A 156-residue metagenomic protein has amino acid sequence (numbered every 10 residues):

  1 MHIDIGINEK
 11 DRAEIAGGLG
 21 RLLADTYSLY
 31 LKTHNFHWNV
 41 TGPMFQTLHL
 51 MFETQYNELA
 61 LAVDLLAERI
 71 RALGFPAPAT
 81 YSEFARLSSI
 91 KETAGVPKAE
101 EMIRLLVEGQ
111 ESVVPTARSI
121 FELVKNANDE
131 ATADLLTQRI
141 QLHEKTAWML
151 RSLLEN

Functional and structural regions predicted by a protein language model:
M1-L22, A99: Disorder-to-helix initiation segments
G6-E14, L29-T54, I120-A131: Helix-loop segments that flank and shape redox-cofactor active sites
A13-L23, Y27, E53-Y56, A60 (+4 more regions): Short amphipathic alpha-helical segments with heptad-repeat character
L23, Y30, H37, Y56 (+6 more regions): A structural signal for well-ordered alpha-helices, especially hydrophobic packing surfaces of coiled-coils
H34, Y81-R86: Mobile beta-alpha loop/short-helix "lid" or hinge segments that flank ligand
V40, M44-E83: Conserved alpha-helical segments that form or flank metal/cofactor-binding pockets of metalloenzymes
E68, A85-Q138: Acidic/histidine-rich alpha-helical segments that form the ligand environment of transition-metal centers
